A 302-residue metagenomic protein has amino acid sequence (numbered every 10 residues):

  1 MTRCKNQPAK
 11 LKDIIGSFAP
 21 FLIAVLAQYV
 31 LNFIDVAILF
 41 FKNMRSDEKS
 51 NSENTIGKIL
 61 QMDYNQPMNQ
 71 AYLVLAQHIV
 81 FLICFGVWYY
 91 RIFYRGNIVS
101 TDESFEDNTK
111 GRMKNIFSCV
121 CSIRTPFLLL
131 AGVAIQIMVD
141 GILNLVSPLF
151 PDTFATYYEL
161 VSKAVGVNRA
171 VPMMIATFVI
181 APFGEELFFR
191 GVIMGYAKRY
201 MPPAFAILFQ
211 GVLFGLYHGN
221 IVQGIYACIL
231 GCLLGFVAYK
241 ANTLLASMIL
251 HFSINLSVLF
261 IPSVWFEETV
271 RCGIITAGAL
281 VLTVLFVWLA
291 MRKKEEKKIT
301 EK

Functional and structural regions predicted by a protein language model:
T2-K5, I59-L130, N242, M291-E301: Membrane-helix interface linkers and caps
I14-L22, L75, T125-L130, V171-I175 (+4 more regions): Hydrophobic alpha-helical transmembrane segments
A24-N43, Q136-N144: Alpha-helical transmembrane segments of multi-pass membrane proteins
V25-F33, A37, G211, L216 (+1 more regions): Functionally important transmembrane alpha-helices
M44-K49, E53, I59-D63, N69 (+3 more regions): Juxtamembrane helix-loop-helix connectors linking adjacent transmembrane helices in multi-pass membrane enzymes
I79, C272-F286: Small-residue-rich transmembrane alpha-helices that serve as helix-helix interface/gating elements in multipass
L82-G86, N255-F260, V284: Hydrophobic transmembrane alpha-helices of multi-pass small-molecule transporters
G184-F209, Y239-T243: Membrane-interface helix/loop boundary segments of multi-pass membrane proteins
